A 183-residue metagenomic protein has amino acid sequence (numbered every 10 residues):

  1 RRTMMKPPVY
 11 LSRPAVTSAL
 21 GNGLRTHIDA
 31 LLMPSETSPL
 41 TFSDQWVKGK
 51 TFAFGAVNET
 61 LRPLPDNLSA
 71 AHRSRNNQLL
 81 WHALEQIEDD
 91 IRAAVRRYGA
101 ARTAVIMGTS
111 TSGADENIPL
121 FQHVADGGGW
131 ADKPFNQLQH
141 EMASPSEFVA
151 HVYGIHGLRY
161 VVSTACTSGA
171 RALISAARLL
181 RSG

Functional and structural regions predicted by a protein language model:
R2-L158, R178-R181: Conserved "HGTGT" condensation-loop signature of ketosynthase/thiolase-family condensing enzymes that catalyze
L158-T164: Short loop-beta-helix segment that forms the pyridoxal 5′-phosphate
G169: Short conserved active-site loop signatures built around small residues
A172-A176: Short, hydrophobic/aromatic alpha-helical segments in well-folded domains
